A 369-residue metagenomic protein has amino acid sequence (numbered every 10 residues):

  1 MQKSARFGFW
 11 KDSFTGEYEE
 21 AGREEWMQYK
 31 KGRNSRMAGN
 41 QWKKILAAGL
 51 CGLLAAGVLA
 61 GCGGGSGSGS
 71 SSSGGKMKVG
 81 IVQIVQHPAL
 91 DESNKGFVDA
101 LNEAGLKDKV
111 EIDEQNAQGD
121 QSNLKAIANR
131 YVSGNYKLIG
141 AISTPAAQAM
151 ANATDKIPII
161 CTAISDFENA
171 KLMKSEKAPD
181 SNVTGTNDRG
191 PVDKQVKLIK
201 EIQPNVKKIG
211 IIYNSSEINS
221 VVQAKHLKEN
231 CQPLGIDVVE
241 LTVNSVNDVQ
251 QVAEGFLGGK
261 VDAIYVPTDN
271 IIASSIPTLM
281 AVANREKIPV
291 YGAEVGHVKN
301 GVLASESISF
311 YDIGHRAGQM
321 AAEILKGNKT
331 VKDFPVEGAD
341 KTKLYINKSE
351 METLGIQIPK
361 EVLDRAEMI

Functional and structural regions predicted by a protein language model:
M1-K78, E103: Short, low-complexity disordered leader/linker segments with a strong preference for bacterial N-terminal type II
G65-V79, P179, K200-K207, P359-D364: Immediate post-signal peptide segment of exported/extracytoplasmic ligand-binding proteins
K78-V98, A104, D113-S122, S216-S220 (+2 more regions): Extracytoplasmic "Venus flytrap"
V79-I81, F97, T184-L234, F334-E350: An alpha-beta-alpha
D113-K174, V266-N284, I288-A293: Beta-alpha junction/loop-to-helix N-cap segments that form part of ligand/metal-binding clefts
F167-K208, I308-K329: Hydrophobic alpha-helical segments within soluble ligand-binding/sensing domains
I218-I288, E294: Pocket-lining segment of extracytoplasmic ligand-binding domains
E323-I369: Hinge/cleft segment of the Venus flytrap/periplasmic-binding protein
